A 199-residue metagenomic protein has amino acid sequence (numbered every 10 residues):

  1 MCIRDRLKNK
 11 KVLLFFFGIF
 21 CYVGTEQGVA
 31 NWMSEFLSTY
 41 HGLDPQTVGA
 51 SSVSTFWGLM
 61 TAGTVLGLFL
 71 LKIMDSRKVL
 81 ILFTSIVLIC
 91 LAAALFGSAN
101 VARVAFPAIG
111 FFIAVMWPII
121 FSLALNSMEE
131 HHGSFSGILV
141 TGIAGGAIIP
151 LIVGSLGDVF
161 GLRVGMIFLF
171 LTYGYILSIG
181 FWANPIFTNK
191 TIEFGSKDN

Functional and structural regions predicted by a protein language model:
M1-I3: Short, small-residue-biased leader/transition segments that mark boundaries at the very start of proteins
N9-T55: Extracytoplasmic gate region of multi-pass secondary transporters
F56-A62, I143-G145: Short hydrophobic/small-residue motifs within alpha-helical transmembrane segments of multi-pass transporter-like
G63-D75, G157-D158: Helix-to-loop junctions at the C-terminal end of transmembrane segments in multipass secondary transporters
K78-A92: Structural signature of the two symmetry-related core transmembrane helices
A114-E129: Intracellular juxtamembrane helix-capping segments at the cytosolic ends of symmetry-related transmembrane helices
I152-T172: A membrane-interface helix-boundary motif in multi-pass transporters
F170-N199: Multi-pass alpha-helical transporter architecture, strongest for 12-TM Major Facilitator/SLC carriers used
